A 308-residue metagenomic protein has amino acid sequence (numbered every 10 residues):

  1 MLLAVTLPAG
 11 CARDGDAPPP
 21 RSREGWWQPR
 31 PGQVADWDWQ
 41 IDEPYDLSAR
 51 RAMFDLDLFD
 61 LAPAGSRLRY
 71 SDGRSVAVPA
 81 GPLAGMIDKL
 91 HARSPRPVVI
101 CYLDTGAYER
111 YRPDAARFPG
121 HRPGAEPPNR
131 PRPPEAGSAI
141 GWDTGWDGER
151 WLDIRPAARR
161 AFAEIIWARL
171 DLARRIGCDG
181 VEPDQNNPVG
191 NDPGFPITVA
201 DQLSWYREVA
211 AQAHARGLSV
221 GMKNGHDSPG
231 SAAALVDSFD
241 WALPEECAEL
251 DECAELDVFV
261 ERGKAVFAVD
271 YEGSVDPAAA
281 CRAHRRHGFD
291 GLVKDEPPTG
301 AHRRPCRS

Functional and structural regions predicted by a protein language model:
M1-D14: Secretory targeting and sorting signals
G15-S308: Glycan-processing catalytic domains of CAZymes
